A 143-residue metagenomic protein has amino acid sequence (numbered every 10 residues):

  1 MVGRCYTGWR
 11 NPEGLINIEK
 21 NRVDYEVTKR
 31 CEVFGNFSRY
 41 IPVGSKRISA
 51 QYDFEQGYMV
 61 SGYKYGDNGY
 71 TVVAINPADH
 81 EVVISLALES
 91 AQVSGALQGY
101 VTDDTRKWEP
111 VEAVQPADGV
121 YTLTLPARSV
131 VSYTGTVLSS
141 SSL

Functional and structural regions predicted by a protein language model:
M1-R39, K46-Q56: Aromatic/acidic polysaccharide-binding cleft in carbohydrate-active enzymes
M1-R4, Y52, A74-P77, L86-L88 (+2 more regions): Active-site proximal loops enriched in glycine and acidic residues that flank catalytic Cys/His/Asp and coordinate
M1-W9, D79-V82, R106-E109, S140-S141: Flexible loop/turn segments at secondary-structure boundaries
F34, V72, R128: Conserved, mostly hydrophobic/aromatic
P42-I48, S94, R128: Glycine-centered loop/turn motifs
D53-V93: Carbohydrate-binding surface patches
E89-W108: Solvent-exposed beta-hairpin/edge-strand motifs
E112-L143: C-terminal beta-strand-rich structural cap/linker in extracellular carbohydrate-active enzymes
